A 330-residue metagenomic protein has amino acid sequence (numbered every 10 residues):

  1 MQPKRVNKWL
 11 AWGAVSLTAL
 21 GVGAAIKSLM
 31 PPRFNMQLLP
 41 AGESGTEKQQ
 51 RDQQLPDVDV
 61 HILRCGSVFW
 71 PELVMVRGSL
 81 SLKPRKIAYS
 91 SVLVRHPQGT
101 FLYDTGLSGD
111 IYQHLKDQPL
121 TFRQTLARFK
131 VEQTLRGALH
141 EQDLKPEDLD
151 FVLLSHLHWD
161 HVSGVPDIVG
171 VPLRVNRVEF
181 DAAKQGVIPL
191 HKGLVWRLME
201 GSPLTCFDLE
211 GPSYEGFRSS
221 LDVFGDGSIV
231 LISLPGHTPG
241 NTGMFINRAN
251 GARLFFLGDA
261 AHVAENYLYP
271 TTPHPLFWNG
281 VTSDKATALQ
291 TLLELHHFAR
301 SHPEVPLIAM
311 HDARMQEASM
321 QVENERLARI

Functional and structural regions predicted by a protein language model:
Q2, V6-Q133, A252-G258, E294 (+1 more regions): Metallo-beta-lactamase
R5-K8, Q124-G137, N250-I330: Cap/insert and terminal regions of metallo-dependent hydrolase folds
G45-K48, K130-D148, R177-S233, G280-E304 (+1 more regions): Metallo-beta-lactamase
D59-C65, V74, S79, S90-R95 (+2 more regions): Core dinuclear metal-dependent hydrolase active-site scaffold
F69, G109-I111, D181, A264 (+1 more regions): Feature marks short, surface-exposed loop/turn motifs that line or immediately flank catalytic pockets and channel
T105-S108, L157, H237-T238, G258-A260 (+1 more regions): Active-site metal-binding loops of divalent metal-dependent hydrolases
L115-V175: Active-site metal-binding motif and surrounding structural segment of the metallo-beta-lactamase
